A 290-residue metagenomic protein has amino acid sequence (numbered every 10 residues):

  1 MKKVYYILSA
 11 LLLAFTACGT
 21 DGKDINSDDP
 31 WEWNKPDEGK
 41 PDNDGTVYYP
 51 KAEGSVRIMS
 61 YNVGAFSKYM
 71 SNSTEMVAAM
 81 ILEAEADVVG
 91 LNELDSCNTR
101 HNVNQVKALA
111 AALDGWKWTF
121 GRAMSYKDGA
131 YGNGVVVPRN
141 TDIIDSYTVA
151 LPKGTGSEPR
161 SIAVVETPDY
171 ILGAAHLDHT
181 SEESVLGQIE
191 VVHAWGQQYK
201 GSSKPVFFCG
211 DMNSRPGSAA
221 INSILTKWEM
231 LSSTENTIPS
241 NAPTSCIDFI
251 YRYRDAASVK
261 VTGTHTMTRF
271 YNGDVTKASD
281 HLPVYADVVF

Functional and structural regions predicted by a protein language model:
M1-T16: Sec-dependent bacterial lipoprotein signal peptides
C18-A112, S125-G129, E190, D280 (+1 more regions): N-terminal, active-site-proximal structural segment of metallo-dependent hydrolase catalytic domains
N26-T46, E183, Q197-F207, S214-F290: Metal-dependent phosphoester-hydrolase catalytic domains
W31, G39-P41, G45-V47, M70 (+3 more regions): Structured beta-strand-rich core segments of catalytic domains in phosphoester-bond hydrolases
S55-S67, D145-Y147, V164-D178: Active-site-proximal beta-strand elements of phosphoester/diester hydrolases
F66-K68, S96-H101, K127-D128, T180-E183 (+2 more regions): Active-site environment of divalent metal-dependent phosphoester hydrolases
A78, E183-Q197: Alpha-helical scaffold elements lining the catalytic groove of polysaccharide deacetylases
G90-N92, T119-R122, F207-D211, S232-T234: Active-site neighborhood of phospho(di)ester-bond hydrolases with catalytic His/Asp-centered motifs
